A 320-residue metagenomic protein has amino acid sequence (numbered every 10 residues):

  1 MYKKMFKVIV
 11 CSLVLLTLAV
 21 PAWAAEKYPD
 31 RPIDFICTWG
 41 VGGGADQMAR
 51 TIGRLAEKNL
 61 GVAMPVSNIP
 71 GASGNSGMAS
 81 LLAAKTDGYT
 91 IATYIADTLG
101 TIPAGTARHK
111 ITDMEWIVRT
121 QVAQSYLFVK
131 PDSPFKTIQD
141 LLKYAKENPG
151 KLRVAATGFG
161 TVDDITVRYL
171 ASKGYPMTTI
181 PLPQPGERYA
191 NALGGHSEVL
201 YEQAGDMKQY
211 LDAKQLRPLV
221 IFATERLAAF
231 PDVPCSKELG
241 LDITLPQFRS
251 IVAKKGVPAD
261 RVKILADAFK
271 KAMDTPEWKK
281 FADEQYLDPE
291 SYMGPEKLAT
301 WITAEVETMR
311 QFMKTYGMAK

Functional and structural regions predicted by a protein language model:
M1-D30, K320: Short, low-complexity disordered leader/linker segments with a strong preference for bacterial N-terminal type II
A24-D113, K151, F159-D163, K173-V199 (+2 more regions): N-terminal (or domain-start) structured segment
D30-P32, S172, M177, D260-K320: An extracytoplasmic/periplasmic, membrane-proximal ligand-sensing/linker region
Q47, T51, L55, N59 (+15 more regions): Extracytoplasmic/secreted proteins, especially bacterial periplasmic and envelope-associated proteins
S80-T90, I102-E187, S236-E238, F248-F281: Hinge/capping helix and adjacent helix->loop/strand transition within the periplasmic-binding protein
A96-A107, R168-S172, E198-D232: A ligand-binding cleft/hinge motif common to bilobed small-molecule-binding domains
V122, D206-E277, A304-T308, F312: C-terminal lobe and pocket-closing loops of periplasmic/extracytoplasmic Venus-flytrap solute-binding proteins
